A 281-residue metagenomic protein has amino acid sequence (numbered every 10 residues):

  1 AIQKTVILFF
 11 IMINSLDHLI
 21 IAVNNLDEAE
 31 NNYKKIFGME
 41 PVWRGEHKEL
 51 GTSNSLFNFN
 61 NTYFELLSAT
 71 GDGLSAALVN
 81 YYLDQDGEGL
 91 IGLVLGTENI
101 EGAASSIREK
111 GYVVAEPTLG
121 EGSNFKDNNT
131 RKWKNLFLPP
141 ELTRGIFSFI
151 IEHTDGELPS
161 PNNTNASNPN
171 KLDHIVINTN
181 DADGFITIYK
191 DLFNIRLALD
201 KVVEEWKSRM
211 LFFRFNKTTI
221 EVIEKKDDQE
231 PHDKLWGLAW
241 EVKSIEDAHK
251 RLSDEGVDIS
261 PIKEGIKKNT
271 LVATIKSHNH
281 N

Functional and structural regions predicted by a protein language model:
A1-I11: Short, Lys/Arg-enriched N-terminal segments with co-localized hydrophobic residues within the first ~10-30 amino acids
M12-N61, S68-G73: An N-terminus-focused feature that recognizes amino-terminal "leader" regions
S15-N24, S55, N60, L78-K110 (+3 more regions): Vicinal oxygen chelate
I20-V23, V94, L158-I220: Surface-exposed interaction/gating patches
A29-K34, F57, I107, F185-K190 (+2 more regions): Conserved active-site tyrosine of GNAT-family acetyltransferases
I36-P41, G111-Y112, D191-L197, E255-V257: Conserved acetyl-CoA-binding loop of GNAT-fold acetyltransferases
H47-L50, V203-E205, D228-E230, G265-K267: A short beta-turn/loop motif at secondary-structure boundaries
E65, E101-K171, K207, L211-R214 (+2 more regions): Vicinal oxygen chelate
